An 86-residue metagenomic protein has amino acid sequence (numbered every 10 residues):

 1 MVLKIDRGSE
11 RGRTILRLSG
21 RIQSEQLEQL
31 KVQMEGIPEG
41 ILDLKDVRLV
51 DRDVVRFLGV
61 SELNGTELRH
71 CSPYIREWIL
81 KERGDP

Functional and structural regions predicted by a protein language model:
M1-T14: Short beta-strand/loop segment at the start of cytosolic alpha/beta domains
L18-P86: Amphipathic alpha-helical interaction surfaces in cytosolic regulatory modules
